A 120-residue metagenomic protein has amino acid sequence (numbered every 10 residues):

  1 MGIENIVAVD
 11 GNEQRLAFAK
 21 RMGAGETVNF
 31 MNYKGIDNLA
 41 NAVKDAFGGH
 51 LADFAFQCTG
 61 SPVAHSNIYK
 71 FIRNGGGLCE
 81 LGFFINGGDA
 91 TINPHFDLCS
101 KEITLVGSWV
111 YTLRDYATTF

Functional and structural regions predicted by a protein language model:
M1-N67: Adenosine-nucleotide cofactor-binding segment
K20-R21, N67-K70, T91-N93, T118: Short amphipathic alpha-helical segments
I36-D45, G49, N86-F120: C-terminal substrate-binding/catalytic core of Rossmann-like NAD(P)-dependent dehydrogenases/reductases
A64-S66, G76, G87-D89: Short acidic/glycine-rich loop or secondary-structure boundary segments that cap or lie
I72-N74: Helix-to-beta-strand junctions that scaffold the AdoMet/dcAdoMet cofactor pocket in Class I SAM-dependent enzymes
G76-L78, T104: Short glycine-centered segments of the SAM/dcSAM-binding site in methyltransferase folds
L81-G82: Acidic carboxylate diad motif detector
